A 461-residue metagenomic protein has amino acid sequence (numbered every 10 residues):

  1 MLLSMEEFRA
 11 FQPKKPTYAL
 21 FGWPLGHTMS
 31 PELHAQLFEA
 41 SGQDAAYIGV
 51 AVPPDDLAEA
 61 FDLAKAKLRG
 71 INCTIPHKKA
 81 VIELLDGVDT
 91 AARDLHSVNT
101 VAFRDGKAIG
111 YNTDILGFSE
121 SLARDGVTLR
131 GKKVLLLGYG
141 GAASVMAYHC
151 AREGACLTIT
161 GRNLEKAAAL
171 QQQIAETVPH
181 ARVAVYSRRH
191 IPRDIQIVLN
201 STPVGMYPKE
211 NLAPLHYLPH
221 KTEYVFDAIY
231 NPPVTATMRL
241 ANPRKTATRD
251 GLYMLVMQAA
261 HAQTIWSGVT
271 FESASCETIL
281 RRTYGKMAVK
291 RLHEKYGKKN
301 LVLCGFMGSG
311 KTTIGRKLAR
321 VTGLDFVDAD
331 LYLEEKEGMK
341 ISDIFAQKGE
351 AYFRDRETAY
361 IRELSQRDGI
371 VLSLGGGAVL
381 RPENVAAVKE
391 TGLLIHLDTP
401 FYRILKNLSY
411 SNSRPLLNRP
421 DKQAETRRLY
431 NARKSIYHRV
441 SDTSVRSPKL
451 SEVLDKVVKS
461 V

Functional and structural regions predicted by a protein language model:
L3-V127, P232-V234, M238-L240, R244 (+1 more regions): Phosphate/diphosphate ligand-binding glycine-rich loop within oxidoreductases
G22, G110-N112, L122, G131-A151 (+3 more regions): Glycine-rich adenosine-cofactor-binding loop
V178-R249, A378-V385: Rossmann-like adenosine-cofactor binding region
A228-K295: Adenosine-phosphate binding glycine-rich loop
T278-K298, K317, V321, N431-V461: NTP-dependent small-molecule kinase module
T312: Walker A/P-loop
L331-A378, E383-K389, S413-R414: ATP-dependent small-molecule kinase phosphotransfer cores that center on conserved nucleotide phosphate-binding segments
E390-K434: A glycine- and Lys/Arg-enriched "phosphate-lid" helix/loop adjacent to the NTP-binding pocket of small-molecule kinases
